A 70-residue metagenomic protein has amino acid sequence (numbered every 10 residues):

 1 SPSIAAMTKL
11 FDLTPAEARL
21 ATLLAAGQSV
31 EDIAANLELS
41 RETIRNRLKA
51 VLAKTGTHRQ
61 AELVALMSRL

Functional and structural regions predicted by a protein language model:
S1-P15, E31, L70: Linker/hinge segments immediately adjacent to helix-turn-helix/homeobox DNA-binding domains
A5-F11, T22, A53, A65: Pre-signature/interface helix of ABC/ABC-like ATPase nucleotide-binding domains
A16-L20: The N-cap/first-turn positions of alpha helices within or immediately adjacent to helix-turn-helix DNA-binding domains
L24-Q28, M67: Short helix-to-turn junction characteristic of helix-turn-helix DNA-binding domains, especially the helix
G27-E62: Recognition helix of helix-turn-helix DNA-binding domains
Q60-L70: Short, basic, alpha-helical segments at the C-terminal edge of helix-turn-helix-like DNA-binding modules
